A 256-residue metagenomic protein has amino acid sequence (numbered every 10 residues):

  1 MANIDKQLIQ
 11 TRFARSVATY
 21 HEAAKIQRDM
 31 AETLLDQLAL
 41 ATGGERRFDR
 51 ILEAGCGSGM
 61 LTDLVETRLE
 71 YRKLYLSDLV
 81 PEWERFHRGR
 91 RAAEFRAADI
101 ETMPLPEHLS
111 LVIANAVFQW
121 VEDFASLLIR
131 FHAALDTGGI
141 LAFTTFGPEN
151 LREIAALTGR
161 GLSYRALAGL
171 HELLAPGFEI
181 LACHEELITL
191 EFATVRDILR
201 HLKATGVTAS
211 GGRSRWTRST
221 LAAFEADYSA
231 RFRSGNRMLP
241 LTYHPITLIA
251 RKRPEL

Functional and structural regions predicted by a protein language model:
M1-A18: N-terminal, positively charged/glycine-rich alpha-helical extensions of SAM-dependent methyltransferases
K25-F48: Conserved alpha-helix/loop element of class I SAM-dependent methyltransferases that forms part of the SAM/SAH-binding
I26, S58-M60, P106, A182-L256: Conserved Class I S-adenosyl-L-methionine
R50-M103: Class I SAM-dependent methyltransferase SAM/SAH-binding core
E101-V112: A short acidic, Gly/Pro-enriched loop at the edge of an enzyme's catalytic core that lines a small-molecule cofactor
S110-A125, T145: A short SAM/SAH-binding and catalytic strip from SAM-dependent methyltransferases
A125-T137: A short glycine-rich, Lys/Arg-flanked "PGG" loop and its adjoining helix->strand segment in the class I
G138-D197, T208-R218: Conserved catalytic/acceptor-binding region of the Class I
